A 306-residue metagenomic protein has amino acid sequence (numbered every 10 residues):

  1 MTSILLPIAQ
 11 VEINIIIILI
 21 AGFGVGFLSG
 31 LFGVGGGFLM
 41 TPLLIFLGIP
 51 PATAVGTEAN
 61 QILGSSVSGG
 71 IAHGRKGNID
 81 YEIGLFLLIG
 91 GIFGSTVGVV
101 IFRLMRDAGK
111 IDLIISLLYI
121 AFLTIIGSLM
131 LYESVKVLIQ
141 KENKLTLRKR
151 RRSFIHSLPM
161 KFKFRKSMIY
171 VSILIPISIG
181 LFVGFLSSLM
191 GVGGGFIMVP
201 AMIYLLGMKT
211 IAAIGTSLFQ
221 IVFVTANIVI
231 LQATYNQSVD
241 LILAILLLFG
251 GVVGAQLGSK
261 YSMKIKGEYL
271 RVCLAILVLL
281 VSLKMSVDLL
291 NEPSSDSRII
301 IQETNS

Functional and structural regions predicted by a protein language model:
M1-A21, R75-I179, Y204, T234-S306: Juxtamembrane transmembrane-helix boundary motif
N14, P50-G64, L117, G184-L189 (+2 more regions): Structural signature of hydrophobic alpha-helical transmembrane segments
G22, G26-V34, F38, S65-G70 (+7 more regions): Transmembrane alpha-helical segments of multi-pass membrane transport proteins and ion-pumping complexes
G37-G84: Juxtamembrane transmembrane-helix termini in multi-pass membrane transport proteins
M40-T53, I197-A212, L231: Interfacial segments of multi-pass membrane proteins
T41, N60, G64, G98 (+5 more regions): Alpha-helical transmembrane segments of polytopic integral membrane proteins, especially the permease/helical cores
F182-V224: Transmembrane helical segments that form the transport core of multi-pass membrane transport proteins
